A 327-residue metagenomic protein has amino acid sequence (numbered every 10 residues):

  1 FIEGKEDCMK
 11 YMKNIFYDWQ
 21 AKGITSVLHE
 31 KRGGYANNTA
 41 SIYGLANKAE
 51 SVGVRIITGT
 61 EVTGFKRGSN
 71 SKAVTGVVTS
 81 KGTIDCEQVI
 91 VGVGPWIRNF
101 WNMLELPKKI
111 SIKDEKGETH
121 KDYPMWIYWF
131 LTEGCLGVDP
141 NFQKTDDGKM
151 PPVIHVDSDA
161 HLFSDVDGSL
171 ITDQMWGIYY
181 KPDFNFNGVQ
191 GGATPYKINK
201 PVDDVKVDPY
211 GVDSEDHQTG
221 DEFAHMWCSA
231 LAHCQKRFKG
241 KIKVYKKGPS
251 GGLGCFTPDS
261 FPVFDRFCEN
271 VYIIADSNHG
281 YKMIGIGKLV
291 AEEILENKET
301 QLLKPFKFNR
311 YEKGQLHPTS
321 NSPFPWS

Functional and structural regions predicted by a protein language model:
F1-G53, I57-T58, G64-A73, K298-E299: Flavin (FAD/FMN) cofactor-binding and adjacent substrate-gating region of FAD-dependent oxidoreductase domains
I2-K22, H29, E50, I57 (+7 more regions): A structure-centric feature marking long, well-folded core domains of fungal metabolic enzymes and membrane transporters
V27-K48, V93-W96, E222, M226-A230 (+3 more regions): Mid-domain beta-loop-alpha active-site segment that forms a flexible, acidic cofactor/metal-binding surface
R32, V78-K81, F267: Short strand-coil-strand connectors
A40-S51, N99-P107, L289-L295: Oxidoreductase and adenylate-handling cofactor-binding alpha/beta cores
F65-Q218, A232, G240-K241, P325: Flavin-dependent oxidoreductases
K197, P201-D204, H217-S327: C-terminal catalytic lobe of FAD-dependent flavoproteins
